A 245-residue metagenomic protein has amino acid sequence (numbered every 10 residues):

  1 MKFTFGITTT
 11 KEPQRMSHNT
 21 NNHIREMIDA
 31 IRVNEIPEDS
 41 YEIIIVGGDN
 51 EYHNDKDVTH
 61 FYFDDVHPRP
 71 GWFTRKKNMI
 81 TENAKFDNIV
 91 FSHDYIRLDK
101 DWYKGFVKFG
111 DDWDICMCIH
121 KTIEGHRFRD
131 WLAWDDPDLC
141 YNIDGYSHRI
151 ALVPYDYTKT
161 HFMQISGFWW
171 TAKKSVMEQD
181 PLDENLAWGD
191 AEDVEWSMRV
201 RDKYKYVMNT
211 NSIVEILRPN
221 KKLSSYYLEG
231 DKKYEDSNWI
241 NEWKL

Functional and structural regions predicted by a protein language model:
K2-G6, E42, E195: Cell-envelope/extracellular polymer assembly enzymes that use nucleotide-activated donors
I7-E26: Active-site beta-to-alpha loop of glycosyltransferases that engages the nucleotide-sugar donor
T20, T158-K159, Q164-G167, L186-L245: C-terminal catalytic/acceptor-binding lobe
N21-S40: Short, acidic, metal-binding catalytic loop of nucleotide-sugar glycosyltransferases
R32, D39-N50, H60-V66: Short beta-strand/loop segment that forms part of the nucleotide-sugar
Y52-N83: Active-site-proximal specificity loops/subdomain of glycosyltransferases
F86-R97: Short beta-strand-to-loop acidic/aromatic patch adjacent to the donor-nucleotide binding site
D99-P181: Conserved catalytic core of nucleotide-sugar-dependent glycosyltransferases
